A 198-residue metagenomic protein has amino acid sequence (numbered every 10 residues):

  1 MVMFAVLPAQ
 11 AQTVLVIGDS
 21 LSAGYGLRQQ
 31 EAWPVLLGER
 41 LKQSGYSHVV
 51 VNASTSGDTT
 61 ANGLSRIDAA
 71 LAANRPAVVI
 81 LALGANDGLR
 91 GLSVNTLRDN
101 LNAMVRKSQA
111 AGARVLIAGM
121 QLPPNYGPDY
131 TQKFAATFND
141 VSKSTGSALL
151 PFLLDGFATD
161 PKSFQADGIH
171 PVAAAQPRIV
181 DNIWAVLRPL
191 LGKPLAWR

Functional and structural regions predicted by a protein language model:
M1-V2, G18-D19, A174: Membrane-interface segments of envelope glycosyltransferases acting on lipid-linked substrates or membrane lipids
M3, V14-V16, T55, N100 (+1 more regions): Residues at the start of alpha-helices and the adjacent loop-to-helix junctions
A9-S56, R66-R75: Serine-esterase "nucleophile elbow" of acetyl-processing enzymes
A23, T59, P124: Flexible, glycine-rich phosphate/dinucleotide-binding loops and adjacent beta-alpha linkers at cofactor/substrate
G26, V51-T60, L89-G91, G168: Acidic/histidine-rich helix-loop elements that form or flank divalent-metal/phosphate-binding sites at the catalytic
L36, Y46, N62-R198: Alpha-helical cap/lid subdomain in secreted, periplasmic, or secretory-pathway luminal O-acyl-processing enzymes
